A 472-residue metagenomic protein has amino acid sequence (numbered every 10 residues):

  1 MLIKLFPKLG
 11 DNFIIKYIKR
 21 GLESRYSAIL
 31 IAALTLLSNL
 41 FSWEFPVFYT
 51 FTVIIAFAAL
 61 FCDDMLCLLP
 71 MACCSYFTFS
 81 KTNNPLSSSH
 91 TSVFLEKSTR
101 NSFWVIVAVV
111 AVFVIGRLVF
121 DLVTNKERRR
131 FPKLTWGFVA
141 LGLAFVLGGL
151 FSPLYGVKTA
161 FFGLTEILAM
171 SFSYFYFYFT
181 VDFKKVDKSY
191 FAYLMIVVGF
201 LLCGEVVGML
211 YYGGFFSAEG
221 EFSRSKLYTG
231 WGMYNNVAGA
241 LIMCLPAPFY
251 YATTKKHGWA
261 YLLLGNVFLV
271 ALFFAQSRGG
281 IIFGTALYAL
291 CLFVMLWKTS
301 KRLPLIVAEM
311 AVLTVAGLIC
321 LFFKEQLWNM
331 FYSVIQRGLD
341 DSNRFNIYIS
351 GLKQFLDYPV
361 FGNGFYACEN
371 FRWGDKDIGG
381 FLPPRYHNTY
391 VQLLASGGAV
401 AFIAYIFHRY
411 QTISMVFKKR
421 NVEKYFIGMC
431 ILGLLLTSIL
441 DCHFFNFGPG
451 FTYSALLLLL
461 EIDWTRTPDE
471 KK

Functional and structural regions predicted by a protein language model:
M1-A28, T254-H257, K419-V422, A455-K472: A juxtamembrane structural motif centered on a specific transmembrane helix
L2-G10, I14-L118, F151, L434: N-terminal signal-anchor transmembrane segment
I3-F6, G204-G213, F274-A275, M295-R337 (+2 more regions): A membrane-periplasm/extracellular boundary helix in multi-pass inner-membrane enzymes that assemble envelope glycans
I29-L34, I54-A58, P246, E423-K472: Transmembrane alpha-helices of multi-pass inner-membrane enzymes
A32, G142-L150, L168-S173, S189-G220 (+4 more regions): Alpha-helical transmembrane segments of multi-pass inner-membrane proteins
S102-V109, K133-V146, G156-F179, Y190: Aromatic-anchored transmembrane helix interface
H257-A260, F293, R302-L303, G397-L435: Hydrophobic transmembrane alpha-helices and their immediate junctions
I335-I349, K353-D357, F361-G397: Long extracytoplasmic/lumenal interhelical loops at the membrane interface of multi-pass membrane proteins
